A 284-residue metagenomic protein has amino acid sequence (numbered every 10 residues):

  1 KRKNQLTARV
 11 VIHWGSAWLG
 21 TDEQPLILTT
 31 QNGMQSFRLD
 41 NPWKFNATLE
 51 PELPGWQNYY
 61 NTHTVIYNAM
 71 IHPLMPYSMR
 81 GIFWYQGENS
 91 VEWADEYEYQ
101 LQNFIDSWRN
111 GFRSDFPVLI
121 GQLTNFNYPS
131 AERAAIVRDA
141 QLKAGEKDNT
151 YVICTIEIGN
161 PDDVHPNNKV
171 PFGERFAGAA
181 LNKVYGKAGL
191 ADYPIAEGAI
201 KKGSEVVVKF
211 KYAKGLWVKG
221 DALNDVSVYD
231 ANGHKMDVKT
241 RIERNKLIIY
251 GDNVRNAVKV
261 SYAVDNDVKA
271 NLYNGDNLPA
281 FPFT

Functional and structural regions predicted by a protein language model:
K1-Y77: An acidic-aromatic loop/edge-strand motif
K3-Q5, Y77-G81, R113-L119, E146-V152: Loop/turn elements at helix/coil->beta-strand transitions in domains of secreted/extracellular proteins
Q57-Y60, Y85-E98, T124-S130: The substrate-binding groove and active-site-proximal loops of carbohydrate-active enzymes, especially glycoside
Y60-P73, Y99-S107, E132-L142: Alpha-helical scaffolding within the catalytic cores of extracellular/periplasmic polymer-degrading hydrolases
A69-E92: Oxyanion-hole/transition-state-stabilizing segment in secreted/luminal serine hydrolases and related acyltransferases
L123-I158, K169: Substrate-gating cap/lid alpha-helix
P171, G178, N182-A222, T240: Surface beta-strand/loop "capping" patches
V207-K209, A213-T284: C-terminal beta-sandwich/jelly-roll accessory domains of carbohydrate-active enzymes
